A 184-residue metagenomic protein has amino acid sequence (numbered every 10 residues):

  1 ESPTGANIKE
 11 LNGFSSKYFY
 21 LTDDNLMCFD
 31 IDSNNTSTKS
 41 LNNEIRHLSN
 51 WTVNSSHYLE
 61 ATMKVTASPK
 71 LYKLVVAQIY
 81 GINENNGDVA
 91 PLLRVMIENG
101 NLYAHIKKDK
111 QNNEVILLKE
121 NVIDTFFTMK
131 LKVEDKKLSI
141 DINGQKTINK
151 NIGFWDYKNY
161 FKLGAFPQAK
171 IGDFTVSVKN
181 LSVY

Functional and structural regions predicted by a protein language model:
E1-L11: Extracellular carbohydrate-recognition regions
G13, F19-N101: Secretory/extracellular carbohydrate-interaction modules and structurally similar beta-sandwich "look-alikes"
S33-N42, N83-A90, D109-V115, I148 (+1 more regions): Short, surface-exposed beta-strand/loop "edge" segments at domain boundaries and coil↔beta transitions
S56-E60, P69-L74, N151-Y184: Ligand-recognition surfaces built from glycine- and aromatic
A61, T125-E134, L138-I140: Short tryptophan-centered beta-strand motifs in secreted/extracellular beta-sheet-rich domains of glycan-recognition
K64-L71, K132-K137, T147: Secondary-structure boundary elements
Y103-T128: Short, aromatic/His-centered strand-loop micro-motif at the edge of beta-sheets
D141-Q145: Short strand-turn-strand beta-turns centered on an Asx-Gly dipeptide
